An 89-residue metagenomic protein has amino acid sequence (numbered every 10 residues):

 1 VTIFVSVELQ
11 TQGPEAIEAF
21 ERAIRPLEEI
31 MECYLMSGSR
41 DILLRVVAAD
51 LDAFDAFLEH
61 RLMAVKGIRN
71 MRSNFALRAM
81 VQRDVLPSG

Functional and structural regions predicted by a protein language model:
V1-G89: A compositional/biophysical signature of low hydrophobicity enriched in polar/charged and small residues
